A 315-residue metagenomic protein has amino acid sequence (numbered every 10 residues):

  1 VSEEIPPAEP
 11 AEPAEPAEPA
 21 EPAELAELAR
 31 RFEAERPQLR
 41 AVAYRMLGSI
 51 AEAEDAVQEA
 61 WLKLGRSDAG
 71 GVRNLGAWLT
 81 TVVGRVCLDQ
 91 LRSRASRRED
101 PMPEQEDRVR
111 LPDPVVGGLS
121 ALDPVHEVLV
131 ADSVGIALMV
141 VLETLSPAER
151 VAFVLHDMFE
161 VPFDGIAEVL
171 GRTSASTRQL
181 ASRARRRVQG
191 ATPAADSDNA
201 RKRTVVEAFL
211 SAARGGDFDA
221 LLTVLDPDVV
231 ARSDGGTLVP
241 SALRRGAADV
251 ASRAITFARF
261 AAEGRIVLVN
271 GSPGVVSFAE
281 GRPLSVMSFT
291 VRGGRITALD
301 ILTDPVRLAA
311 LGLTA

Functional and structural regions predicted by a protein language model:
V1-E9, E27-D55, E59-F209, D217: Active-site-adjacent scaffolding segments
A8-A23: Long, intrinsically disordered low-complexity tandem-repeat segments
G70, G281-R282, T303-V306: A short acidic/small-residue loop/turn micro-motif
G216-R232: Short, well-ordered alpha-helical segments enriched in acidic and aromatic residues
P227-G264: A solvent-exposed, acidic/Ser-Thr-rich amphipathic alpha-helical stretch
G274-E280: Short beta-strand segments that buttress and anchor functional surface loops
V286-G312: Short beta-strand edge/turn micro-motifs at domain boundaries
